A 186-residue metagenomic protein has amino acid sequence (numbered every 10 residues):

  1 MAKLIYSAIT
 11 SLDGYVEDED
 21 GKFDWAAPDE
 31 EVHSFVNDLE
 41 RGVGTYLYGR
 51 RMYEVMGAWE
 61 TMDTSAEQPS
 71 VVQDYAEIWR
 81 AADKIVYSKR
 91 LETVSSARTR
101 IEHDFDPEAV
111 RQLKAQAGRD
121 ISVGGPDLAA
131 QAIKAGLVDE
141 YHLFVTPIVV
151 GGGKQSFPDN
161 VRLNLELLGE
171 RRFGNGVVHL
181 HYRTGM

Functional and structural regions predicted by a protein language model:
M1-M186: Enzymes that bind and transform nitrogen-containing heteroaromatic metabolites
